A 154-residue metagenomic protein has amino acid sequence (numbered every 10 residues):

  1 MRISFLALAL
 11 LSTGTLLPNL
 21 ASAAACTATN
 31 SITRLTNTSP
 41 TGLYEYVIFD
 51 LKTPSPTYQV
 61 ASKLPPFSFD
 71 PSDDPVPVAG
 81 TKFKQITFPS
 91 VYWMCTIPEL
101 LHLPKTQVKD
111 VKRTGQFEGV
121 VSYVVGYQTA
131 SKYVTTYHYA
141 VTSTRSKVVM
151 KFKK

Functional and structural regions predicted by a protein language model:
M1-A23: Fungal secretory targeting signals
A23-K154: Short linear recognition/processing motifs and adjacent strand/loop elements at protein termini and domain edges
